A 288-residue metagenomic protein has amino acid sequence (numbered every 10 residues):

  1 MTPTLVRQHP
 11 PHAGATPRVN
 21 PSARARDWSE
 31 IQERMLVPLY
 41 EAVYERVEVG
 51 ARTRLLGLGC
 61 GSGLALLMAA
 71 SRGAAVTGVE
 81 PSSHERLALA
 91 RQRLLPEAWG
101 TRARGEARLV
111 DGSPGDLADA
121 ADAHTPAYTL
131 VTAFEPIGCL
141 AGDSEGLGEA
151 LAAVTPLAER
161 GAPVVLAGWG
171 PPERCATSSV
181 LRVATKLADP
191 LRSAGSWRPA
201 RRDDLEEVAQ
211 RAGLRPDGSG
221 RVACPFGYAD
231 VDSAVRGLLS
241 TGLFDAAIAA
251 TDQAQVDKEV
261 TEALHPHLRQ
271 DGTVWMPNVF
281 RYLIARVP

Functional and structural regions predicted by a protein language model:
M1-T53, E85-R86, P96-W99, A103 (+1 more regions): Conserved class I S-adenosyl-L-methionine
P3, L36, S62-L64, L205-P288: Conserved Class I S-adenosyl-L-methionine
V47-V49, A70, L157-A158, L268: A generic alpha-to-beta junction signature in SAM-dependent methyltransferases
L56, S62-A120: Class I SAM-dependent methyltransferase SAM/SAH-binding core
G115-V131: A short acidic, Gly/Pro-enriched loop at the edge of an enzyme's catalytic core that lines a small-molecule cofactor
A133-I137, A167: Residues lining the SAM
C139-V154: A short, conserved alpha-helix within the catalytic core of class I
E149, T155, G161-G227: Conserved catalytic/acceptor-binding region of the Class I
